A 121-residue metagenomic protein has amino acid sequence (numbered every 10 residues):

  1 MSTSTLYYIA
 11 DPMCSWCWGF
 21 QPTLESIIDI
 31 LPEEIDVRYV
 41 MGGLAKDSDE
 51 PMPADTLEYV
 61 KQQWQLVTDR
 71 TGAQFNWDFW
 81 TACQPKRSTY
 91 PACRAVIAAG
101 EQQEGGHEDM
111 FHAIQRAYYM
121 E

Functional and structural regions predicted by a protein language model:
M1-Y7: Extreme N-terminal starter segment of soluble prokaryotic enzymes
S4, W16, I114-Q115: A general marker of short, structured functional hotspots
A10-D11, Y118: Short glycine-centered, acidic/aromatic-flanked micro-motifs in structured strand/loop junctions that mark active-site
P12-P22: Conserved redox-active cysteine motifs that mediate thiol-disulfide chemistry, especially di-cysteine Cys-X(1-2)-Cys
Q21-E121: Structural alpha/beta surface segment adjacent to cysteine/selenocysteine redox centers across thiol/disulfide enzymes
